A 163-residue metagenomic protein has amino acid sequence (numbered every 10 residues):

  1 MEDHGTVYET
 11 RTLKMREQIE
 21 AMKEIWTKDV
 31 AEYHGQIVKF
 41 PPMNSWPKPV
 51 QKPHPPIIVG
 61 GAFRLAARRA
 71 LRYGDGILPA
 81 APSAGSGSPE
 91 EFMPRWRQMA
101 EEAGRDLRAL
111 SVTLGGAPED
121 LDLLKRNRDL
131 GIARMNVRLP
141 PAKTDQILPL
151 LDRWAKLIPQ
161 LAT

Functional and structural regions predicted by a protein language model:
M1-T163: Active-site-adjacent structural elements that line small-molecule/cofactor binding pockets in enzymes
